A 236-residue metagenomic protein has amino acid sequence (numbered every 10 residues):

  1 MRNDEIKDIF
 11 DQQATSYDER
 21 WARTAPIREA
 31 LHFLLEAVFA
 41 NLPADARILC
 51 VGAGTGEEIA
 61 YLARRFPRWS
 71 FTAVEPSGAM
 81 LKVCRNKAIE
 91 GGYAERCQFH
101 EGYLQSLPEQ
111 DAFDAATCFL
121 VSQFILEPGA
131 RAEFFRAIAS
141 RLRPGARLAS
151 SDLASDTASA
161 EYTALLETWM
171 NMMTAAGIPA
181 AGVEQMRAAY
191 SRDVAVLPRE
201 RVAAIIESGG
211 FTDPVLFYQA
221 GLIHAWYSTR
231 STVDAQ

Functional and structural regions predicted by a protein language model:
M1-P43, Y61: Conserved class I S-adenosyl-L-methionine
R47-V51, T55-S106: Class I SAM-dependent methyltransferase SAM/SAH-binding core
T117: A conserved beta-strand element that flanks and buttresses the S-adenosyl-L-methionine
L120-F124: Short catalytic micro-motifs in class I SAM-dependent methyltransferases
A132-P144: A short glycine-rich, Lys/Arg-flanked "PGG" loop and its adjoining helix->strand segment in the class I
G145-D152: Conserved beta-strand signature within the Rossmann-like core of class I S-adenosyl-L-methionine
L153-S208: C-terminal alpha-helical "lid/dimerization" subdomain adjacent to the S-adenosyl-L-methionine
A203, G209-Q236: Core SAM-dependent methyltransferase catalytic element
